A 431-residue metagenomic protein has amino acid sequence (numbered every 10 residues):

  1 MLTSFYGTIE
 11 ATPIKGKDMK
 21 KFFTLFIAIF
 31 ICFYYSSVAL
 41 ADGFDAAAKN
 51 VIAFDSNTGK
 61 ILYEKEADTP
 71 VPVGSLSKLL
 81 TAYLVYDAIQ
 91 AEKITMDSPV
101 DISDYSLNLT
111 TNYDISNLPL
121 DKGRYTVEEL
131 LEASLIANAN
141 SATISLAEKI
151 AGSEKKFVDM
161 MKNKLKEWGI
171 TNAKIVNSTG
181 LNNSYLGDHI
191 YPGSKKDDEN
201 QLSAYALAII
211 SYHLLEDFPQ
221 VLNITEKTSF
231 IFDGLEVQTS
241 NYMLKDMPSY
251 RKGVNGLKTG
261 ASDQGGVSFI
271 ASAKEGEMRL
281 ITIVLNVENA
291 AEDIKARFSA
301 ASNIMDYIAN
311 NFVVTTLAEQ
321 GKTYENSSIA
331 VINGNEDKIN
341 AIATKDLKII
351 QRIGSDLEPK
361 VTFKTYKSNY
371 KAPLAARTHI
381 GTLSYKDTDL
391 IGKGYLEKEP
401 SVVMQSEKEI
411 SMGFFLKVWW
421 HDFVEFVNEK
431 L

Functional and structural regions predicted by a protein language model:
T3-T8, K15: Short, positively charged and aromatic/hydrophobic N-terminal segments
A11, G16-F22: Intrinsic disorder/low-complexity segments enriched in polar/small residues
K15, V38-Y205, L215-F218: Active-site-adjacent loops and short helices of periplasmic peptidoglycan-processing enzymes
K20-A41: Sec-dependent N-terminal signal peptides of Gram-positive bacterial secreted proteins and lipoproteins
F33-Y34, A91, E319: Residues in and immediately flanking transmembrane alpha helices
G187-D188, K195-Q201, Y205-L431: Domain-terminus/edge residues, biased toward the C-terminal soluble/receptor-binding domains of extracytoplasmic
